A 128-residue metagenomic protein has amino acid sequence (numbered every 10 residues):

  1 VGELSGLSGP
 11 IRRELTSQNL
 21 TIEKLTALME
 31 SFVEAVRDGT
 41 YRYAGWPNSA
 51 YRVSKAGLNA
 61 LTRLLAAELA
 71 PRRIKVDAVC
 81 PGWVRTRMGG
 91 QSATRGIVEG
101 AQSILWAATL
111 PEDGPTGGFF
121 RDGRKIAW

Functional and structural regions predicted by a protein language model:
V1-A70: Catalytic loop of short-chain dehydrogenase/reductase
G2-S5, A66-S92: Flexible, glycine-rich beta-alpha linker
T40-R42, P47, R73, D77 (+2 more regions): Generic structural signal for short, flexible, solvent-exposed coil/loop and linker residues
A56, A78-T86, G90-W128: C-terminal helical subdomain
